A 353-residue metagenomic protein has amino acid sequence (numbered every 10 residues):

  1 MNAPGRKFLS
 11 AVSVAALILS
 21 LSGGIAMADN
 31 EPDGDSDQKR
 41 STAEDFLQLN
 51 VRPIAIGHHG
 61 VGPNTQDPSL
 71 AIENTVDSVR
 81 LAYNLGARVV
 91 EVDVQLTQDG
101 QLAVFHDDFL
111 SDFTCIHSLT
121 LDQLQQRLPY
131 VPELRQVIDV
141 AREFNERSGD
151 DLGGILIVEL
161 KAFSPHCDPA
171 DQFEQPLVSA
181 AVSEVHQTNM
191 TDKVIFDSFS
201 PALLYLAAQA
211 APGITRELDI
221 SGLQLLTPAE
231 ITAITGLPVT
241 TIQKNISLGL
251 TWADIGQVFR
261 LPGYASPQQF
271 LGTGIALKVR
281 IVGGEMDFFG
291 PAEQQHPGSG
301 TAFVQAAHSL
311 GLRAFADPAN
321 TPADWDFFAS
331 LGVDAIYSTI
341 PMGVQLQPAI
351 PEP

Functional and structural regions predicted by a protein language model:
M1-G5: N-terminal secretory signal peptides that target proteins for export/translocation
K7-S13, G24-P353: Phosphate-group recognition and catalysis centered on beta-loop-alpha active-site segments
I18-S22: Hydrophobic h-region of N-terminal signal peptides that target proteins for export in Gram-negative bacteria
